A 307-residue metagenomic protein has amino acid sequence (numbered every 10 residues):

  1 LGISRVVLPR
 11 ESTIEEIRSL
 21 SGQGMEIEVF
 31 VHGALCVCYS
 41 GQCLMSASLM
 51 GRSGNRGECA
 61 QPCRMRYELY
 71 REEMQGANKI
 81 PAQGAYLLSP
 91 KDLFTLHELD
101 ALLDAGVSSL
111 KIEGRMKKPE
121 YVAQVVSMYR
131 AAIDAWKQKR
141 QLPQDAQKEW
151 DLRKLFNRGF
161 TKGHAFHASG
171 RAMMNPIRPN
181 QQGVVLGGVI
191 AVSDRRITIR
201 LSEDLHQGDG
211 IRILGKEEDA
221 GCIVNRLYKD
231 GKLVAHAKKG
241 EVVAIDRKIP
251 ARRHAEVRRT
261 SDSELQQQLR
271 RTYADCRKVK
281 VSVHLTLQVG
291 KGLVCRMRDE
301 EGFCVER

Functional and structural regions predicted by a protein language model:
I3-R307: Surface-exposed amphipathic alpha-helical tracts and adjacent flexible/coil segments at the periphery of soluble enzymes
